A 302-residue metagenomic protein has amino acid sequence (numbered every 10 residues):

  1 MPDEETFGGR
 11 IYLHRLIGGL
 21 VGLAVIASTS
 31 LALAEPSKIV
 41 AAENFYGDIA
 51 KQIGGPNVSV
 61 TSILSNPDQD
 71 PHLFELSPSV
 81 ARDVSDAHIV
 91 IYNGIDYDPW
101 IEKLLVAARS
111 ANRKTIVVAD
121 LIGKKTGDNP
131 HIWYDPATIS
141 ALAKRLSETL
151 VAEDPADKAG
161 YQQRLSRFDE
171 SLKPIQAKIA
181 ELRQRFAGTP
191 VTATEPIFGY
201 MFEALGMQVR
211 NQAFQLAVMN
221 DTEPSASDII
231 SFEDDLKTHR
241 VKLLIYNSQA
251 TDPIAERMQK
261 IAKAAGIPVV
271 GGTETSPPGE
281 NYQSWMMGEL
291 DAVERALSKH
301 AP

Functional and structural regions predicted by a protein language model:
M1-H14: N-terminal secretory signal peptides that target proteins for export/translocation
R10, L31-L33: Intrinsically disordered, low-complexity serine/threonine-rich segments
R10-I11, G19-V21, L105: Extended rod-forming repeat segments used as scaffolds/tethers
R15-S30: Bacterial N-terminal signal peptides
L33-P302: Extracytoplasmic metal-acquisition and chelation regions
